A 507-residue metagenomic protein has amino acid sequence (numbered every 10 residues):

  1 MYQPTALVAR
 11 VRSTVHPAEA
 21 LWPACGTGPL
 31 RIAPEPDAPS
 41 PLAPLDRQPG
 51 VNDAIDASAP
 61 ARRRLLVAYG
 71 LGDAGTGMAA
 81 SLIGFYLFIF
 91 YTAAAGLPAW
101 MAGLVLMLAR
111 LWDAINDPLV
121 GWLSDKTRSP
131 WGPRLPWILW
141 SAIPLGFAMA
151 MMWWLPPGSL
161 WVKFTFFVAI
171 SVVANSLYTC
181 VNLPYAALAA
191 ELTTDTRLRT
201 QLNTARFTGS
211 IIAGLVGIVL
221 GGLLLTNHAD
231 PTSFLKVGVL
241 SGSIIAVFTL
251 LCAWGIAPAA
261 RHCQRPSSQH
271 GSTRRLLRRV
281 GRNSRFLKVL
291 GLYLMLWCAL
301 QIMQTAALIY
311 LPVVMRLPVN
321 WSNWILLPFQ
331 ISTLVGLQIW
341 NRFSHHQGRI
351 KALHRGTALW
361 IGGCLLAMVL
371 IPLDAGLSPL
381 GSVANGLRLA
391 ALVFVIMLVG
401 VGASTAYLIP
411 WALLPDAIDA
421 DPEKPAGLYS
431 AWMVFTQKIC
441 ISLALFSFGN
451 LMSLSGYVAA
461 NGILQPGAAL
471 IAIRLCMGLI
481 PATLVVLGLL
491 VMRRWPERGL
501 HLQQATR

Functional and structural regions predicted by a protein language model:
Y2-Q3, H16, Q48: Low-complexity, intrinsically disordered or signal/transmembrane-proximal segments
R10-R12, R31, R47: Basic polycationic patches enriched in arginine
E19, E35-D37, D46, N52: Intrinsically disordered, low-complexity polyampholyte segments enriched for Lys and acidic residues
L45, G50-R507: Membrane-embedded alpha-helical bundles of multi-pass transporters/translocases, especially carrier/permease families
